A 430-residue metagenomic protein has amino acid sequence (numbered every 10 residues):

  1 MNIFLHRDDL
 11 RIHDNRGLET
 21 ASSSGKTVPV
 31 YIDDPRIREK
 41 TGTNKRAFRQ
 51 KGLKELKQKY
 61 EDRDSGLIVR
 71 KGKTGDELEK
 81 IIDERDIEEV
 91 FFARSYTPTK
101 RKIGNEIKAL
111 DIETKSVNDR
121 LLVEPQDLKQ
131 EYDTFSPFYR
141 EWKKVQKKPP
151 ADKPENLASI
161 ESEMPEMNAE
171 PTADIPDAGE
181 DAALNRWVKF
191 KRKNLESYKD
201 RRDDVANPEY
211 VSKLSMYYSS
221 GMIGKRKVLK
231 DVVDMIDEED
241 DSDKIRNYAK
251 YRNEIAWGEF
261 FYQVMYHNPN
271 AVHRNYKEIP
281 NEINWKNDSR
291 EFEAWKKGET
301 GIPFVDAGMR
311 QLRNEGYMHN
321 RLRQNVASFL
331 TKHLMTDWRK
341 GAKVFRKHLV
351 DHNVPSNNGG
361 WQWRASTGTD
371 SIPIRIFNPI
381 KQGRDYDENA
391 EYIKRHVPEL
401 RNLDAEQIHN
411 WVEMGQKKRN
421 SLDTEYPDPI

Functional and structural regions predicted by a protein language model:
M1-S65, R419-I430: N-terminal beta-strand-loop-alpha-helix module at the start of alpha/beta ligand-binding or catalytic domains
D14-G17, K102-G104, G341: Residues at alpha-helix caps and immediate loop-helix transition turns in enzyme cores, especially N- and C-cap
T27, L67, T114-S116: Hydrophobic beta-strand scaffold residues
V30-I32, R70-G72, V117-D119: Conserved beta-strand termini and adjacent loop/short-helix elements that scaffold enzyme active sites in alpha/beta
P35-K102: N-terminal Rossmann-like or analogous alpha/beta NTP/dinucleotide-binding catalytic cores that position adenine
T74-D181, W361-R364, I380: Beta-rich, aromatic/charged-enriched effector core domains that present basic-aromatic interfaces for binding
T134-N275, Y386-D387, E391-I430: Glycine/tryptophan-enriched, flexible segments
K213-A405: Active-site-proximal binding-pocket segments
